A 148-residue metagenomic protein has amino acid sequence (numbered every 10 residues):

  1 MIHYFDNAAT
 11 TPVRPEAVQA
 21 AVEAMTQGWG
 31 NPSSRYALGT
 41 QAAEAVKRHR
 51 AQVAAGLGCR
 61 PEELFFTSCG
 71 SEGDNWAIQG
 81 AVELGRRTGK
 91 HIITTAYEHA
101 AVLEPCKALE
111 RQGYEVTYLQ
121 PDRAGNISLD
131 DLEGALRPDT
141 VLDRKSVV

Functional and structural regions predicted by a protein language model:
M1-S146: Pyridoxal 5′-phosphate
